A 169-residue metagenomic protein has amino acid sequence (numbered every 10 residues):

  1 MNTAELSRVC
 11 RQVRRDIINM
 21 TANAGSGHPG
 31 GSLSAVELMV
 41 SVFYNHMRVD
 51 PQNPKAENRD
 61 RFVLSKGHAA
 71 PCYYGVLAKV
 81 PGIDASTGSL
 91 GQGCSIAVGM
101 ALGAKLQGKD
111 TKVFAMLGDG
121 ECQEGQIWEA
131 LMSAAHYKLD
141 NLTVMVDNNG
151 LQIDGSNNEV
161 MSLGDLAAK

Functional and structural regions predicted by a protein language model:
M1-A70: N-terminal amphipathic, basic-rich helices that act as targeting or association modules
V49-K55, R59-R61, V80-K169: Glycine-rich ThDP/TPP pyrophosphate-binding loop and its adjacent helix/strand module within ThDP-dependent enzymes
C72-K79: Alpha-helical support elements that line or immediately flank enzyme active sites and cofactor-binding pockets
